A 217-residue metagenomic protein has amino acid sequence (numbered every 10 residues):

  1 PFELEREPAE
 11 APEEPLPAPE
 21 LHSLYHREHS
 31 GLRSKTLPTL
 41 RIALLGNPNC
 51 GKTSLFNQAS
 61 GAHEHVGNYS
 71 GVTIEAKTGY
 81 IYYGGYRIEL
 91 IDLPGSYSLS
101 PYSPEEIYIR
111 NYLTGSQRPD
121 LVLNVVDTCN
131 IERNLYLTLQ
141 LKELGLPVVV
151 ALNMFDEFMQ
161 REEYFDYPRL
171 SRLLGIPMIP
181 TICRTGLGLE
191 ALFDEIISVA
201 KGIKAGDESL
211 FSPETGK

Functional and structural regions predicted by a protein language model:
F2-S103, G115-L121: Conserved G1/Walker A P-loop phosphate-binding module
S60-G61, G145, G175, G186: Glycine-centered helix-boundary capping/hinge motifs
S70-K77, E89, P101, E105-Y108 (+4 more regions): Helical mechanochemical/support elements of P-loop NTPase systems and associated helical scaffolds
G71, G95-S96, T128-E132, M154-M159 (+1 more regions): Conserved nucleotide-binding/hydrolysis micro-motifs of P-loop NTPases
G79-G85, Y108-I179: Conserved C-terminal guanine-recognition region of P-loop GTPase G domains, centered on the G4
D156-F211: Canonical P-loop GTPase G-domain recognition
S212-K217: Extracytoplasmic
